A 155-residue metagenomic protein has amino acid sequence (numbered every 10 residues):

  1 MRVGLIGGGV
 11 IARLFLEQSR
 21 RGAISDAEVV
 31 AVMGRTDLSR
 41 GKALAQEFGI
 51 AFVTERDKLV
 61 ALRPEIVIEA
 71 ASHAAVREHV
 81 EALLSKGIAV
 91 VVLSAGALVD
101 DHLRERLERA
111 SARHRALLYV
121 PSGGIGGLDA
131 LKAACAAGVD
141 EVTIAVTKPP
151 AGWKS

Functional and structural regions predicted by a protein language model:
M1-R2, E141: Residues that mark the start of a beta-strand
R2-F15: Glycine-rich adenosine-cofactor-binding loop
G22-L44: NAD(P)-binding Rossmann-fold cofactor-contacting core
I50, K86-I88, R113-A116: A short helix->loop->beta-strand "cap" motif at the edges of active sites that frequently abuts
V53, E69, V92, L117-S122: General beta-strand structural signal in soluble alpha/beta enzymes
T54-S85, A97-D101: Beta-loop-alpha module in the N-terminal Rossmann-like domain of NAD(P)-dependent dehydrogenases, especially those
E78-E81, A95-L117: Rossmann-fold NAD(P)-binding glycine/threonine-rich loop
A116-S155: Conserved anion/nucleotide-ligand pocket segment
